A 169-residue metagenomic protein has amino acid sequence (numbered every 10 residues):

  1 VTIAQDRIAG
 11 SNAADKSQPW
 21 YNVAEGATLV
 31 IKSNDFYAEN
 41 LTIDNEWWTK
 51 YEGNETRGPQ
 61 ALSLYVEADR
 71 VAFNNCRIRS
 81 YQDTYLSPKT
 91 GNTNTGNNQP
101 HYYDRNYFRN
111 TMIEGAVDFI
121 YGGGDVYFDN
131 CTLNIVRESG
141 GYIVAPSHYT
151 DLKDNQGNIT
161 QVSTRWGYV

Functional and structural regions predicted by a protein language model:
V1-V169: Sequence-level preference for short, compositionally simple segments enriched in small aliphatic or small polar residues
